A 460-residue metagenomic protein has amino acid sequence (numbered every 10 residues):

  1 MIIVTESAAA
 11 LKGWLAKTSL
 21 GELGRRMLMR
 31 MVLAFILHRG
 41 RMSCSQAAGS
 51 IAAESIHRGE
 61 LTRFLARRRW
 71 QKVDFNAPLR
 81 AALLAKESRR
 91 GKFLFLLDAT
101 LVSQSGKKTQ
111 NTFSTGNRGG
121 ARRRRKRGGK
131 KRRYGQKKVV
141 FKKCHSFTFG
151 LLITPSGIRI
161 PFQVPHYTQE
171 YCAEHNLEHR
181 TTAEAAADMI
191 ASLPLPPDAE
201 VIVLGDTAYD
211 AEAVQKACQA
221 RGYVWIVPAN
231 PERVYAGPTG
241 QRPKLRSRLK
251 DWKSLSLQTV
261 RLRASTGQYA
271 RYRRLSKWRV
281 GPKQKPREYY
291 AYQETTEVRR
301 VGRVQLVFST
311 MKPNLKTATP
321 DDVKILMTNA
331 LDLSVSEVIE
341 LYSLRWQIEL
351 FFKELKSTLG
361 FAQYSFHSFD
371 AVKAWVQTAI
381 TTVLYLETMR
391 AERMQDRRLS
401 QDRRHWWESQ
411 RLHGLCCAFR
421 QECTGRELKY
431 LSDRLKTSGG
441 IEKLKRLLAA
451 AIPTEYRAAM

Functional and structural regions predicted by a protein language model:
L20-G24, M31, F35, R39-S114 (+4 more regions): Electropositive nucleic-acid engagement tracts
A47-A48, G91-S105, G150, V201-D210 (+4 more regions): Short, conserved catalytic/metal-binding motifs centered on acidic residues
G59-R63, A121-E200, R303-I325: Electropositive, glycine- and tryptophan-enriched low-complexity nucleic-acid-binding patches
R63-T168, Q284-E288, T295: Active-site-proximal, Lys/Arg-enriched surface segment that forms a nucleic-acid-binding/basic interface patch
L101, K250, Q258-R263, V338-F366: Short amphipathic alpha-helical "interface-anchor" segments enriched in bulky aromatics
Y171-T310, R397-D402, W406, K445-L448 (+2 more regions): An internal, acidic/charged active-site-proximal segment that coordinates divalent cations and/or engages
Q363-R393, R398-C417: Basic, amphipathic alpha-helical segments enriched in Lys/Arg and hydrophobic/aromatic residues
D402-M460: Long, low-complexity C-terminal extensions of enzymes
